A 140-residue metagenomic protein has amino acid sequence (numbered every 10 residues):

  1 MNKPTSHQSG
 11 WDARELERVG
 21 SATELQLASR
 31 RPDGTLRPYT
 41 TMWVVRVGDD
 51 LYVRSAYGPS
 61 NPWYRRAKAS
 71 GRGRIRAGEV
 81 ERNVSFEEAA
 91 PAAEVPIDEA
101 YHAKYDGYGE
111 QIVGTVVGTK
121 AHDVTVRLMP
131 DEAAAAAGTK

Functional and structural regions predicted by a protein language model:
M1-R37: Short, conserved active-site entrance elements at the starts or edges of catalytic domains
N2-S6, Y57-E132: Short, structured beta-strand-loop surface elements
L16, G48, K68-A69: Intrinsically disordered, low-complexity regulatory segments enriched in acidic/serine/proline/glutamine/glycine
L16-E17, W43, V116-G118: Short secondary-structure boundary/capping segments
A22-Y57, Y64-R65, S85: Short beta-strand segments
G48-D49, D131-A133: Short loop segments at secondary-structure junctions
A133-T139: Short, charged, intrinsically disordered terminal tails
